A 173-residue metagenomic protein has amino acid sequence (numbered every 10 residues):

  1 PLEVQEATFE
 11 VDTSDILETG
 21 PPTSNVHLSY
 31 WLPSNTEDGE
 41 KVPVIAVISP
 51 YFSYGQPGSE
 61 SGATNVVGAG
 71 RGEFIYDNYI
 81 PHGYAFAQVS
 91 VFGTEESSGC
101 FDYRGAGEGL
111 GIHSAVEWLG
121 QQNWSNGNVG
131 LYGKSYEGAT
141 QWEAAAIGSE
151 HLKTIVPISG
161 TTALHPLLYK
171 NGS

Functional and structural regions predicted by a protein language model:
P1-E40: N-terminal cap/lid segment of alpha/beta-hydrolase-fold proteins
Q5, H27, A115-Q121: Mature extracytoplasmic enzyme cores
D15-G20, S61-G68, A144: Intrinsically disordered, low-complexity Ser/Thr- and acidic-rich flexible linkers and loops, especially at boundaries
T23-N25, E40-V44, H82-A85, S125-V129 (+1 more regions): Loop/turn elements at helix/coil->beta-strand transitions in domains of secreted/extracellular proteins
V26-Y30, R71-F74, G138-E143: Short alpha-helical segments and helix-capping/turn motifs at coil-helix boundaries
W31-P33, I48-Y51, V89-F92, Y132-Y136 (+1 more regions): Active-site-proximal beta-strand/loop segments in catalytic clefts of secreted hydrolases
E40-G120: Cap/lid segment of the alpha/beta-hydrolase catalytic domain
G107, Y132, Y136-S173: A catalytic-pocket lid/entrance helix-loop region that shapes and gates access to the active site across common
